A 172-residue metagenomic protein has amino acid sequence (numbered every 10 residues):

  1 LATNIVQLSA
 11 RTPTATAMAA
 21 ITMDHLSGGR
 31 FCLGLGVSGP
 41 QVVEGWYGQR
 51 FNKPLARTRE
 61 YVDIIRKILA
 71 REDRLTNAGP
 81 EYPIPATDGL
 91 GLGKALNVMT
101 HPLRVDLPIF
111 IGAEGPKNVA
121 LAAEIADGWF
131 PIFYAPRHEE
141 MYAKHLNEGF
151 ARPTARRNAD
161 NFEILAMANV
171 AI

Functional and structural regions predicted by a protein language model:
L1-I172: Active-site-adjacent structural elements that line small-molecule/cofactor binding pockets in enzymes
